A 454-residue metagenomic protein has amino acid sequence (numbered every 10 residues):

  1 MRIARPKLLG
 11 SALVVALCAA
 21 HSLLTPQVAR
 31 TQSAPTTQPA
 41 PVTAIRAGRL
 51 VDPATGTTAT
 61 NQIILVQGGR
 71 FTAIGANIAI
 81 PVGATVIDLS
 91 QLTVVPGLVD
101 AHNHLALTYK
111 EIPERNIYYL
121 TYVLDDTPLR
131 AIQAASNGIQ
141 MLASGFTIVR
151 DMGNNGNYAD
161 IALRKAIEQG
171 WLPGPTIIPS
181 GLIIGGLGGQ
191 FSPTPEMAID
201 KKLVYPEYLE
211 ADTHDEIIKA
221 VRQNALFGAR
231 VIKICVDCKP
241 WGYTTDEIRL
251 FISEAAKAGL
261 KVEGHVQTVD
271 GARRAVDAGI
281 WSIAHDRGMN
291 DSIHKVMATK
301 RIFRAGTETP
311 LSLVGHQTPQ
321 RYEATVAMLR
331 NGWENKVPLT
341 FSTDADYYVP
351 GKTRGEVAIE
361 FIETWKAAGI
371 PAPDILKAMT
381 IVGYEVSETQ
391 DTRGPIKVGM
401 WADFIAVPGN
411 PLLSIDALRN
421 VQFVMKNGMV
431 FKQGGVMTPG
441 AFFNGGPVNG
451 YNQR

Functional and structural regions predicted by a protein language model:
S33-P35, L50-I63, G75-A76, P371-L376 (+1 more regions): Acidic, glycine-enriched loop/beta-strand segments at the rims of small-molecule binding/catalytic pockets
T36, P41, L50, T55-V95: Histidine-rich, glycine-flanked metal-binding segment
L92-K165, Q169-W171, Q190, D246 (+1 more regions): Metal-associated gating/positioning segment near the N- to mid-region
L107-R130, L187-P206, A298-Y322, K336 (+3 more regions): Active-site gating loops and adjacent loop-to-helix segments of metal-dependent hydrolytic enzymes
Q133-D160, G174-L182, F227-K239, K261 (+4 more regions): Divalent metal-dependent hydrolysis catalytic cores, especially in the metallo-beta-lactamase
K165-I183, Y243-G264, R301, A305-G306: Alpha-helix-loop-beta-strand connector modules within alpha/beta enzyme cores
S192-R249: Active-site gating/metal-coordination segments in enzymes
K257, A324-N410: His/Asp/Glu-enriched, well-ordered alpha-helical/loop segment that forms or immediately abuts the divalent-metal
